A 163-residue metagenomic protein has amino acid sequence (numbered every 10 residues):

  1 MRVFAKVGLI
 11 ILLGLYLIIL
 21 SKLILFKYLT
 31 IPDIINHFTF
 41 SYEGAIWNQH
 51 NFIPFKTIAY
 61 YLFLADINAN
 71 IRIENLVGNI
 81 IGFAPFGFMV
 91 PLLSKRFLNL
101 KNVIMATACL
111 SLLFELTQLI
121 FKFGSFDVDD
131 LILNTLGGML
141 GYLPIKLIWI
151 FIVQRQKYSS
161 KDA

Functional and structural regions predicted by a protein language model:
M1-F123, V128, Y142-A163: Bulky hydrophobic segments
